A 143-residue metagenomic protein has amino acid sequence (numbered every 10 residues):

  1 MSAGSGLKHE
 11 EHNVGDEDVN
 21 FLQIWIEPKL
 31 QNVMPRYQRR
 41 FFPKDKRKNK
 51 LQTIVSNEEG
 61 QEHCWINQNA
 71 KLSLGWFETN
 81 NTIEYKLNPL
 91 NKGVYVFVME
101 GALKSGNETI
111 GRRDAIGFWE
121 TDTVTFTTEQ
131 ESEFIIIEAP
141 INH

Functional and structural regions predicted by a protein language model:
M1-H143: Jelly-roll (double-stranded beta-helix
